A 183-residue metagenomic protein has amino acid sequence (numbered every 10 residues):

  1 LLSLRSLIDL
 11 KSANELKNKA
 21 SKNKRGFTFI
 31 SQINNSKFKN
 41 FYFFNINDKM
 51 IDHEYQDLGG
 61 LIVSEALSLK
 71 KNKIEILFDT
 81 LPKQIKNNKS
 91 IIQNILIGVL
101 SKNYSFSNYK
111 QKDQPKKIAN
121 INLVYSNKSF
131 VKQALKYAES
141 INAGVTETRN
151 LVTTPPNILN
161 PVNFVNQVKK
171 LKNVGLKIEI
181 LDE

Functional and structural regions predicted by a protein language model:
L1-E183: Short amphipathic alpha-helical segment within the helicase RecA-like ATPase core that mediates nucleic-acid
